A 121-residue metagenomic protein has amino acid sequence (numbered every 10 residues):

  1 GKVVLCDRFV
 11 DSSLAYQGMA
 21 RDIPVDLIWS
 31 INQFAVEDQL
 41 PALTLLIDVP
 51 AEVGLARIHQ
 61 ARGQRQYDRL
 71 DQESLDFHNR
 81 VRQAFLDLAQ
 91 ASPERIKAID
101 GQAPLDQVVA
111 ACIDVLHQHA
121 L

Functional and structural regions predicted by a protein language model:
G1-V3: Loop/turn-to-beta-strand initiation segments
L5, L43-L45, K97-I99: Hydrophobic/aromatic beta-strand patches that form the interior of the parallel beta-sheet core in alpha/beta enzyme
R8: Walker B catalytic acidic pair
L14-Q83: A glycine- and Lys/Arg-enriched "phosphate-lid" helix/loop adjacent to the NTP-binding pocket of small-molecule kinases
E52-L121: NTP-dependent small-molecule kinase module
